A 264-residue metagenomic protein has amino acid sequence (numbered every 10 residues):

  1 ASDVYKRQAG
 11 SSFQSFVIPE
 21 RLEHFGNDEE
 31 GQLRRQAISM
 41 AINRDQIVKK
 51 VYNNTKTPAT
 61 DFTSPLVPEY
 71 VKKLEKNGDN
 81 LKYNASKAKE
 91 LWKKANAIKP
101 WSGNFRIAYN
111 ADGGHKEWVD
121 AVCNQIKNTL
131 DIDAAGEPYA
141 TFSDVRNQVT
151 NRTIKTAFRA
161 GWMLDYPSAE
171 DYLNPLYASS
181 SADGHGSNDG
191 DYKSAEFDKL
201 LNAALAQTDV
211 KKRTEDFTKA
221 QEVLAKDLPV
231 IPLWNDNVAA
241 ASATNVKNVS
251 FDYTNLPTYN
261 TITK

Functional and structural regions predicted by a protein language model:
A1-Y5: Short, small-residue-biased leader/transition segments that mark boundaries at the very start of proteins
G10-A37, K50-V51, D236: A bilobed periplasmic-binding-protein/Venus flytrap-type ligand-binding module shared by bacterial periplasmic
R21-E29, R34-A37, K72-L81, Y109-D112 (+3 more regions): Second-shell loop/turn segments in exported
E29-P68, E117-W118, Q221-P232: Periplasmic-binding protein-like
L33-Q36, V48-K49, D133-V145, N174-A243: Extracytoplasmic/peripheral linker and loop segments enriched in polar/acidic and small residues with frequent Thr/Pro
T57-A95, G114-E117: Structural transition elements
K93-L164, V238: Ligand/substrate-recognition segments at binding pockets and active sites
G184, A240-K264: Long beta-strand-rich cores associated with HINT superfamily self-processing modules
